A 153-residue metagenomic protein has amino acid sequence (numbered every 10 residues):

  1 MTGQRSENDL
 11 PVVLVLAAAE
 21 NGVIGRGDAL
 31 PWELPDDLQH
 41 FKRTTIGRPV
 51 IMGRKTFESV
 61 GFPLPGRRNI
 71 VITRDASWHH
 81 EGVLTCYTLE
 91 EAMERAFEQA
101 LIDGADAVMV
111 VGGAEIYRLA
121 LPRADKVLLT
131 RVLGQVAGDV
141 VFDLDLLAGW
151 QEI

Functional and structural regions predicted by a protein language model:
T2-I153: Enzymes that bind and transform nitrogen-containing heteroaromatic metabolites
